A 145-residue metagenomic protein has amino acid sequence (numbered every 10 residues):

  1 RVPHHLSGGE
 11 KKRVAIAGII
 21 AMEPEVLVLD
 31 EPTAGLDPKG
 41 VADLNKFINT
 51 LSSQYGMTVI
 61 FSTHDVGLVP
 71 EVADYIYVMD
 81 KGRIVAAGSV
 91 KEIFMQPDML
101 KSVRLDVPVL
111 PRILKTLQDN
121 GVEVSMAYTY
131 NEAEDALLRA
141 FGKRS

Functional and structural regions predicted by a protein language model:
V2-L6, E10: Conserved ABC ATPase signature
E23: Conserved catalytic motifs of ABC-family nucleotide-binding domains
L27-D30: Catalytic Walker B motif of ABC-type/P-loop ATPase nucleotide-binding domains
T63-H64: H-loop/switch region of ABC-family ATPase nucleotide-binding domains
V69-E71: A short, surface-exposed alpha-helical micro-motif characterized by mixed small hydrophobic and charged/polar residues
K101-S145: ABC ATPase nucleotide-binding domains
